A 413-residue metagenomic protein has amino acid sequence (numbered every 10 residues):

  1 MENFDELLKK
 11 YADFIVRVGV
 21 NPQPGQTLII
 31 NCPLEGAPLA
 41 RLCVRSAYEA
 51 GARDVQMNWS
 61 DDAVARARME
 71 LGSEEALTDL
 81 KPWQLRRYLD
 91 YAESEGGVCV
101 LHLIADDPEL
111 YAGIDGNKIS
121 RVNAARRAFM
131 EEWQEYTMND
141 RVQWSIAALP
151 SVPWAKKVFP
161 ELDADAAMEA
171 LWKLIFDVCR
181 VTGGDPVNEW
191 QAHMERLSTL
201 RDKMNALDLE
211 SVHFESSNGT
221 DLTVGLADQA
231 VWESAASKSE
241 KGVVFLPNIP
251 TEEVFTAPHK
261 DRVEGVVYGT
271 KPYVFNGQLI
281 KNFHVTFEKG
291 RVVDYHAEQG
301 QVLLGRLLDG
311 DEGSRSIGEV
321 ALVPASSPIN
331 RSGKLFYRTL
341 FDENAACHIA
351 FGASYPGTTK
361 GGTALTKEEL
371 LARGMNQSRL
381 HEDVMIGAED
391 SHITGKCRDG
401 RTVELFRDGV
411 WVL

Functional and structural regions predicted by a protein language model:
M1-E264, R401, V412-L413: Active-site bordering "gate/hinge" segments that shape substrate access to catalytic or cofactor-binding pockets
E35-G36, D106-P108, S151, G219 (+8 more regions): Short, glycine-/Ser/Thr-/acidic-enriched flexible segments
A112-D115, K156-P160, A235-S237, Q278-K281 (+3 more regions): A short secondary-structure junction signal
N205-E210, L279-K281, M385-H392: A short, compositionally biased
F255-E312: Long, well-ordered mid-to-C-terminal structural blocks that present hydrophobic/aromatic surfaces
K260-D261, N276-Q278, T286-F287, D311-R315 (+3 more regions): A structural signal for short secondary-structure junctions
V292-T363: Dual-mode signal for accessory low-complexity, basic/Gly-rich regions
E368-L413: Extended hydrophobic packing segments that form well-structured cores
